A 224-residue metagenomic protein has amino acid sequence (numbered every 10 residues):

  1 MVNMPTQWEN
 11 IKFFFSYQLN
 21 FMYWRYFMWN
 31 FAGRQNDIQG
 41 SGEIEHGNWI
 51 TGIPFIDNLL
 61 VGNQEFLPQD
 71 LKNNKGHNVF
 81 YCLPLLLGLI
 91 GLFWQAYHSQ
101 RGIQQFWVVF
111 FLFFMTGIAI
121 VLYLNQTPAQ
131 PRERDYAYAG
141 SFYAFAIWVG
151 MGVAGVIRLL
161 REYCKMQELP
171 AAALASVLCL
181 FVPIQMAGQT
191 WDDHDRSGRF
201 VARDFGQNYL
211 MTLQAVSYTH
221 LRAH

Functional and structural regions predicted by a protein language model:
M1-L85, I90-L92: Lumenal/periplasmic acceptor-binding loop at the mouth of the active site in multi-pass, GT-C-fold membrane enzymes
N74-H77, G102-Q105, V121-A139, D192-R196: Membrane-interface catalytic loops of GT-C/OST-like multi-pass glycosylation enzymes that act
L85-L92, F145-I157: Transmembrane alpha-helical segments
A96, M151-A187: Signature aromatic-anchored transmembrane alpha helix within multi-pass, membrane-resident enzymes that catalyze glycan
S99-F113: Membrane-interfacial loop-to-transmembrane alpha-helix junctions, especially the N-terminal start
I118, Q130-A154: Hydrophobic/aromatic-rich transmembrane helices and adjacent perimembrane loops
D135, A172-L213: Membrane-proximal, lumen/periplasm-facing interface regions of secretory-pathway glyco- and lipid-modifying enzymes
T219-H224: Conserved small/polar residues in nucleotide/adenosyl-binding loops
